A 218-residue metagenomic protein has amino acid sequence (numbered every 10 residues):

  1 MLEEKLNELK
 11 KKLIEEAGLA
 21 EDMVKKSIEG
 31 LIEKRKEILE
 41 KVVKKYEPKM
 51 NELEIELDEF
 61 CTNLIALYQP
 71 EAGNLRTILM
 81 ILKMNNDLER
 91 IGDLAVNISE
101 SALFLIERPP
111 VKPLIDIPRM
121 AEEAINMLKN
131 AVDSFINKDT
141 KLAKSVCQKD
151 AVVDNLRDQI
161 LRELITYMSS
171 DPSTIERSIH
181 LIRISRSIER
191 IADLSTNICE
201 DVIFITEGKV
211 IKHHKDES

Functional and structural regions predicted by a protein language model:
M1-S218: Cytosolic, long alpha-helical scaffolding segments
